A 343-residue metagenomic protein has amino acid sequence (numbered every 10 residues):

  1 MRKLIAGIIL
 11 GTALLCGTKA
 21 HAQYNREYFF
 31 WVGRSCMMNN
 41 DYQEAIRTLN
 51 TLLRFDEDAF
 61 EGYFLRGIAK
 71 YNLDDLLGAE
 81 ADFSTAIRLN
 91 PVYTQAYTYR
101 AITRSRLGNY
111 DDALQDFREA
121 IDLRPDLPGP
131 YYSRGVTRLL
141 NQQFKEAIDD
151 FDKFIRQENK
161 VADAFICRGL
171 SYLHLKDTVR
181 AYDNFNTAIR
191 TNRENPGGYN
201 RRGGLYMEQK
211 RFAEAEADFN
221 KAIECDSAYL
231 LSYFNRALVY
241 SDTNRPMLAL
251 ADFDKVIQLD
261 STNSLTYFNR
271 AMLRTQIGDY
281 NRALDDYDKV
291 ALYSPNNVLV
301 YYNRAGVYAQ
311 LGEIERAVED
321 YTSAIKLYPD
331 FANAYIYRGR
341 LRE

Functional and structural regions predicted by a protein language model:
R2, G7, G11-E343: Alpha-helical tetratricopeptide repeat
